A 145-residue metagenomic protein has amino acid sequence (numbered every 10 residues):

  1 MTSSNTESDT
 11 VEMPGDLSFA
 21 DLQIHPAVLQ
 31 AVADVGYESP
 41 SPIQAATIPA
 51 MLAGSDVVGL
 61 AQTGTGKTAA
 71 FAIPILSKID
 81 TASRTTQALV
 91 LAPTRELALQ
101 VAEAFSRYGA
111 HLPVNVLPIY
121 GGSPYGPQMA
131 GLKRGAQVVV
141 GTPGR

Functional and structural regions predicted by a protein language model:
M1-S55: N-terminal intrinsically disordered, low-complexity tails of helicases
T2-L17, L76-A92: Long, low-complexity, intrinsically disordered polar/charged segments
P26-E38, S83-R145: Conserved nucleic-acid-binding Ia/Ib motif block in the N-terminal RecA-like helicase ATPase lobe
S41, A69, G126: Glycine-rich phosphate-binding loop at the start of an alpha helix
A45-V57, K67-S83, E96-Y108: Walker A/P-loop NTP-binding motif
V58-L60, L89: Short hydrophobic/aromatic beta-strand immediately N-terminal to the Walker A/P-loop
A61-T65: The conserved Walker
